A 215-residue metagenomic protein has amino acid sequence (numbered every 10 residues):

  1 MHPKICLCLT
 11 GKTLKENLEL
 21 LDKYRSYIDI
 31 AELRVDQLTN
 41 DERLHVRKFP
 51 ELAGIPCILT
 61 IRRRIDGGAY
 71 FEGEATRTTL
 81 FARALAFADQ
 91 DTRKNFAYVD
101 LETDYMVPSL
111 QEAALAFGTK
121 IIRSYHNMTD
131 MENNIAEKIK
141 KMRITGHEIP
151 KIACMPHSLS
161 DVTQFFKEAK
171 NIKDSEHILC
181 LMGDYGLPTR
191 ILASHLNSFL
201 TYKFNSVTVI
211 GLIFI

Functional and structural regions predicted by a protein language model:
M1-R123, M128-M131: Active-site beta->alpha loop and helix N-cap motifs at the rims of alpha/beta catalytic domains
R93, Y98, T103-I215: Catalytic alpha/beta core domains of metabolic enzymes, predominantly
